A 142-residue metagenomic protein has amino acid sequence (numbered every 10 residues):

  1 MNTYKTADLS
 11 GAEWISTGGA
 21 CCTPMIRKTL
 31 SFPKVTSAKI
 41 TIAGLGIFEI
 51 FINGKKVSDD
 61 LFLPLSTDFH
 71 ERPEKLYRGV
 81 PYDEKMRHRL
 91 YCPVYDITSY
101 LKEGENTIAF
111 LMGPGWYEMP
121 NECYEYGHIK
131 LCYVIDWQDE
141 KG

Functional and structural regions predicted by a protein language model:
M1-T17: Boundary/junction segments of secreted and surface-exposed precursor proteins
T17, C21, I26-G142: Accessory beta-strand-rich segments of carbohydrate-active enzymes
